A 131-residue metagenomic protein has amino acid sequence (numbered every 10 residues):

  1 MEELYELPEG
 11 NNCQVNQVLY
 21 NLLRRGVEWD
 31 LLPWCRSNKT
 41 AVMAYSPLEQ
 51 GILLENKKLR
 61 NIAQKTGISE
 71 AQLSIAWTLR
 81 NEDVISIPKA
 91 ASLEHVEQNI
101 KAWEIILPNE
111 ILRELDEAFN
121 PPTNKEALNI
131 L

Functional and structural regions predicted by a protein language model:
M1-P122, A127-L131: Beta/alpha (TIM)-barrel catalytic core signal, keyed to glycine-rich beta->alpha loops juxtaposed to Asp/Glu that bind
